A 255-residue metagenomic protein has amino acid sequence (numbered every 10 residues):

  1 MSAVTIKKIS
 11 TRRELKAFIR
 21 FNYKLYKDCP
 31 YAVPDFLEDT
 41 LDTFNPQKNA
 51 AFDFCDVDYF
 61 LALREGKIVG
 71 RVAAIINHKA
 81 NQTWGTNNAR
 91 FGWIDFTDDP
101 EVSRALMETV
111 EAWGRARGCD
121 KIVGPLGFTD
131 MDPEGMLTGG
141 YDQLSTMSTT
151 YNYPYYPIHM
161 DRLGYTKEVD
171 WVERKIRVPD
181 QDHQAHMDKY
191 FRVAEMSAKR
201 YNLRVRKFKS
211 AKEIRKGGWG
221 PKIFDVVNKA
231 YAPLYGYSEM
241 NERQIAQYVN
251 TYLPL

Functional and structural regions predicted by a protein language model:
S2, E65-K67, G114-R117, L255: Secondary-structure transition/capping motifs at alpha-helix termini and the adjoining loop/turn into the next element
S2-Q47, Y201-Q247: Short amphipathic alpha-helix that is part of the acyltransferase structural core
V4, T150-G236: Acyltransferase donor/substrate-recognition loop-hinge adjacent to the catalytic core
F36-T40, H78-R90: A short glycine/small-residue-enriched secondary-structure motif
N45-L61, N250-L255: A short helix-loop-beta-strand connector motif used in the catalytic cores of GNAT acetyltransferases and, in some
L61, K67-N77: Conserved beta-strand in the GNAT
I75-K79, I94-F96, G127-T129, P179 (+1 more regions): An acidic- and aromatic-residue-enriched active-site/binding cleft used to recognize and process polar
T83-V169: Acyl-donor binding region in acyl/amide transferases
